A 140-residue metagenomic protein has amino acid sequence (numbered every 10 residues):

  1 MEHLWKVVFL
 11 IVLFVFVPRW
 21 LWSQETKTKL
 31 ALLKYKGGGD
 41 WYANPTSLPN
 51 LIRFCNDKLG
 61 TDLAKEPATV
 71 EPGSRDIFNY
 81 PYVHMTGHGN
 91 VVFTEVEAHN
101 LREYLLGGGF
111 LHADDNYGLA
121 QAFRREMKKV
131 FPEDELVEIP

Functional and structural regions predicted by a protein language model:
M1-V7: Positively charged n-region of N-terminal signal peptides that target proteins for export
V7-L10, L32-L33, E66, E135-P140: Catalytic cores of secreted/periplasmic lytic hydrolases that degrade extracellular macromolecules
V8-R19: Bacterial N-terminal signal peptides
L21-Y82, T86-G89: Aromatic-Pro/Gly-enriched surface loop or interdomain linker that acts as a lid/target-recognition segment
K29, G37-G38, T46-S47, A120-P140: An acidic, glycine-rich "communication" segment
L30, Y82-Q121: Short alpha-beta junction capping motif
T46-N50, F54, V96, N100 (+3 more regions): Extracytoplasmic/secreted proteins, especially bacterial periplasmic and envelope-associated proteins
L51-D62, T86, E103-G107, E126-D134: Structured segments of extracytoplasmic/periplasmic soluble domains in secreted or envelope-associated proteins
